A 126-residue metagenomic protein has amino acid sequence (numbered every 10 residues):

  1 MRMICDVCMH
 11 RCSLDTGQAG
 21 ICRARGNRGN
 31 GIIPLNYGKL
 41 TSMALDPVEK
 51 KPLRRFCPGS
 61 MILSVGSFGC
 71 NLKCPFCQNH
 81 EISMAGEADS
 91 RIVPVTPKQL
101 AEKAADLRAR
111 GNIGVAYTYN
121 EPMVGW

Functional and structural regions predicted by a protein language model:
M1-I4, N30: Low-complexity, intrinsically disordered short peptide segments enriched in small/polar/basic residues
M3-R25, F68-H80: Local cysteine-cluster metal-coordination motifs and their immediate loop/turn environment, predominantly Fe-S cluster
N27-W126: Conserved Radical SAM active-site core
